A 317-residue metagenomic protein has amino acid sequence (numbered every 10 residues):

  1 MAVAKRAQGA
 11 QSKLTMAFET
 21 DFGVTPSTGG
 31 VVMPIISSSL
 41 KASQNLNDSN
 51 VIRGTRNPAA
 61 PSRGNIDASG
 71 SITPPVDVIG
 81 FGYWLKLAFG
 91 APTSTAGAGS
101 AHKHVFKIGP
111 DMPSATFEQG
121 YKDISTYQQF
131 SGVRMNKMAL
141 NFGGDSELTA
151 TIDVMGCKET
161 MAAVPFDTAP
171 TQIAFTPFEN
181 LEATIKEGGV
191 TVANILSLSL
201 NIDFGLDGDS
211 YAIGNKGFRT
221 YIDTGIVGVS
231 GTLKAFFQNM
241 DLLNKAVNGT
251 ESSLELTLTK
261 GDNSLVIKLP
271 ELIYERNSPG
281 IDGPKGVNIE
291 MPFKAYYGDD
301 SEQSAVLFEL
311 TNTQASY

Functional and structural regions predicted by a protein language model:
M1-Y317: Signature of extracytoplasmic/envelope-associated structural regions
